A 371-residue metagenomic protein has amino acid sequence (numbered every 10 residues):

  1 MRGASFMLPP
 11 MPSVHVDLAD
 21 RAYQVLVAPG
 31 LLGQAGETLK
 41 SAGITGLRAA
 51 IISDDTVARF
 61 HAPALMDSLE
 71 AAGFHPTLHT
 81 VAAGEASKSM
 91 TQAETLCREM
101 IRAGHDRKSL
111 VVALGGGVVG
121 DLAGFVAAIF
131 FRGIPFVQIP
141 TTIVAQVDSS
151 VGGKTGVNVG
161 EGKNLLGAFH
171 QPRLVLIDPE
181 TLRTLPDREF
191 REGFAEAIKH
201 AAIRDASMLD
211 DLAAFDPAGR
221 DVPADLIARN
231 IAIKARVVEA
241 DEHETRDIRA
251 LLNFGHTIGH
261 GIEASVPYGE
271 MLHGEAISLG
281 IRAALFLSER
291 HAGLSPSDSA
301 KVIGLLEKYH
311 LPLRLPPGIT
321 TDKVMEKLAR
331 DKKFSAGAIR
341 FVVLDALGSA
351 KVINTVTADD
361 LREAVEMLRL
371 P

Functional and structural regions predicted by a protein language model:
F6-S109: ATP/NTP phosphate-donor binding region
P10-P12, A195-I198, G293-P371: C-terminal charged capping/lid subdomain of soluble metabolic enzymes
D17, A103-D106, I129-F131, N158-V159 (+4 more regions): Solvent-exposed alpha-helices and their adjacent loops that cap or buttress functional pockets in soluble metabolic
L26, F125-P217: A glycine/threonine-rich phosphate-anchoring loop and its flanking beta-alpha core in nucleotide/phosphate-binding
R102-H105, Q171-L174, E180-D187, A195-S207 (+11 more regions): Generic secondary-structure signature for well-ordered alpha-helical cores
V118-F125, Q146-V147, H260-G261: Short glycine/serine/threonine-rich phosphate/pyrophosphate-binding segments that cradle anionic phosphate groups
D211-D322: Active-site segments that bind and position negatively charged phosphate/pyrophosphate groups
